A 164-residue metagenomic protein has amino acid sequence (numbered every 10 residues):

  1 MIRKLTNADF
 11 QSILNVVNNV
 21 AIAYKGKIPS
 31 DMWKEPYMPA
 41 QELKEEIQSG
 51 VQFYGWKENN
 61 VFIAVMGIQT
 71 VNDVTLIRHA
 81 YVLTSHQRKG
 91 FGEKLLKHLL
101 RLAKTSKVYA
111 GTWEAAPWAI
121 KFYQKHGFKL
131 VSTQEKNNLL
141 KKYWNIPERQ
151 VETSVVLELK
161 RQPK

Functional and structural regions predicted by a protein language model:
M1-N15: A short beta-loop-alpha structural element at the N-terminal edge of CoA-dependent acyl/N-acetyltransferase catalytic
N18-L43: Conserved GNAT-fold acetyl-CoA-binding loop/helix
Q41-Y54, Q150-T153: A short helix-loop-beta-strand connector motif used in the catalytic cores of GNAT acetyltransferases and, in some
G55, V61-Q69, L76-Y81: Conserved beta-strand in the GNAT
T70, L83-S85, K89, A115: Active-site acidic-Proline motif in GNAT/NAT acetyltransferases
V82, R88-R101, K125: Conserved acetyl-CoA-binding loop-helix of GNAT-fold acetyltransferases
A110-I120, K136-K141: Conserved beta-strand-loop-alpha-helix junction that forms the acyl-donor binding cleft
Q124-T133: Conserved acetyl-CoA-binding loop of GNAT-fold acetyltransferases
